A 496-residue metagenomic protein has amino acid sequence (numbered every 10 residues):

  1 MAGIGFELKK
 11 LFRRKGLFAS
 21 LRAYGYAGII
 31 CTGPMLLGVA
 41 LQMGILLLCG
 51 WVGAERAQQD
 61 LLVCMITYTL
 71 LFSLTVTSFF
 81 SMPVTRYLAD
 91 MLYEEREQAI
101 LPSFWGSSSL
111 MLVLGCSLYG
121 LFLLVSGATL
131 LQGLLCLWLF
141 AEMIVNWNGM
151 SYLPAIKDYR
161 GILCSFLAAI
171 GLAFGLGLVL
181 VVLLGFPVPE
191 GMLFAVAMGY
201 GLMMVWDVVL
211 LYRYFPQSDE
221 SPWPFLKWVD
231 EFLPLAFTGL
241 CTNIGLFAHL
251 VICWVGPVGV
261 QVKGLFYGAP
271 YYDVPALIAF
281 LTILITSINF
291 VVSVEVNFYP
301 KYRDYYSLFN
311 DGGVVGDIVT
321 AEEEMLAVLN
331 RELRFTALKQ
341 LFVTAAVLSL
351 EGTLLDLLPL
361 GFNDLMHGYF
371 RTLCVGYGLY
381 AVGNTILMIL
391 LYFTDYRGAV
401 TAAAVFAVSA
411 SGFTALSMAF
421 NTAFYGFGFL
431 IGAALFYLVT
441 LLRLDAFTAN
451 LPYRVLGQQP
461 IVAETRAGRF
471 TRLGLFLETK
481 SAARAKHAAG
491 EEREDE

Functional and structural regions predicted by a protein language model:
M1-L41, D60, C64, L226-L235 (+1 more regions): N-terminal membrane topogenesis motif
S20-L36, L163, S221-A248, L333-F342 (+1 more regions): Hydrophobic faces of transmembrane alpha-helices in multi-pass small-molecule transporters and flippases across diverse
V63-A89, N243, F247, A276-K301: Small-residue-rich midsections of specific transmembrane alpha-helices
T67-F72, S109-L112, L121-L153, V343-S349 (+1 more regions): Alpha-helical transmembrane segments of multi-pass membrane proteins
L92-F104, D273-L357: Specific pore-lining/lateral-gate transmembrane helices of multi-pass inner-membrane transport and insertion machines
L153-V179, L390-G412: Alpha-helical transmembrane segments of multi-pass membrane transporters/permeases
S165-Y212, A423-D445: Hydrophobic alpha-helical transmembrane segments
A195-G199, M203-E295: Transmembrane helical elements of multi-pass membrane transporters/channels
